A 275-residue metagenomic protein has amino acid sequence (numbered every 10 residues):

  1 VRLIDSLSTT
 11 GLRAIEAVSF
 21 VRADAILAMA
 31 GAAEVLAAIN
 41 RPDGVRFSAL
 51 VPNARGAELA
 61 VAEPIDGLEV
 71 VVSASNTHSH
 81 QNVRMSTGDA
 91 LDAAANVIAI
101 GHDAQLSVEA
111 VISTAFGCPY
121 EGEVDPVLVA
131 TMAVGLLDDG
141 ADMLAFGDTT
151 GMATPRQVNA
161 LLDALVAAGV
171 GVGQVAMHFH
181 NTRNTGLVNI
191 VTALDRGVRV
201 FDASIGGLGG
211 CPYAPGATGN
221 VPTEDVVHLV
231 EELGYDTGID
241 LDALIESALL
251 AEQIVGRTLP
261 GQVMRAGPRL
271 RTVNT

Functional and structural regions predicted by a protein language model:
V1-T275: Catalytic cores and adjacent flexible loops of soluble metabolic enzymes that perform enolate/carbanion chemistry on
